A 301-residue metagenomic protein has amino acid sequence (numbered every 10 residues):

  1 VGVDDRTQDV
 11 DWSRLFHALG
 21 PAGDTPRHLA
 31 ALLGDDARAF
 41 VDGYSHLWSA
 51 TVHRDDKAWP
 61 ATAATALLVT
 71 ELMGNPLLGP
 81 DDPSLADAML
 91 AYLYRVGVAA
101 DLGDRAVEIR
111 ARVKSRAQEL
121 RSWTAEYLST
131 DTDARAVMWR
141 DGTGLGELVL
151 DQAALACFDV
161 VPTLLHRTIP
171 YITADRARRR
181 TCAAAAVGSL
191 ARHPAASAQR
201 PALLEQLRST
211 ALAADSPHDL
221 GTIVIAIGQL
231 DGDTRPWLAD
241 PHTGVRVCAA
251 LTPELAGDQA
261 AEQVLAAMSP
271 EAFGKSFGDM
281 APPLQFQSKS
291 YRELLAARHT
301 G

Functional and structural regions predicted by a protein language model:
V1-Y44: N-terminal "cap/leader" segments of large eukaryotic alpha-helical scaffolds
D11-L19, V41-P60, A88-R95, L148-F158 (+5 more regions): Structural detector for internal amphipathic alpha-helices that build alpha-solenoid repeat scaffolds
G23-L29, D56-M73, G103-A106, V161-Y171 (+4 more regions): Amphipathic alpha-helical scaffolding segments comprising HEAT/armadillo-like alpha-solenoid repeats
P26-A86, A100-D101: Long alpha-helical, hydrophobic tracts
D36-A37, A58, G74-L85, I172-A177 (+3 more regions): Short inter-helical turns and helix N-cap capping residues of alpha-solenoid HEAT/ARM repeat scaffolds
L78, R95-L102, A174, R192: Alpha-helix capping at helix-to-loop junctions
P83, L90-T168: Acidic, serine/threonine- and proline-enriched intrinsically disordered linkers and terminal tails in large eukaryotic
S84, D159, T163, R167 (+3 more regions): Residues forming well-ordered secondary-structure scaffolds
